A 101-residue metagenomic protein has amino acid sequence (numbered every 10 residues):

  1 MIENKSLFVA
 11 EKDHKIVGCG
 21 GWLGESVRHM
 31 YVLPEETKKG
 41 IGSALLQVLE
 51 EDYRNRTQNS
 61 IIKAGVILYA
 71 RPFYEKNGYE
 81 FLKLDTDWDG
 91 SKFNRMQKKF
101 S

Functional and structural regions predicted by a protein language model:
M1-H29, L33: Acetyl-CoA-dependent GNAT
E11-D13, K98-S101: Active-site beta-strand termini and strand-to-loop segments that position acidic
G18-M30, T37, R56-S60, W88-F93: A conserved beta-turn-beta hairpin within the catalytic core of GNAT-like acetyltransferases that forms part
K38-E51, K76: Conserved acetyl-CoA-binding loop-helix of GNAT-fold acetyltransferases
Y53-Y69: Conserved GNAT acetyl-CoA-binding A-motif
I61-G65, E75, E80-R95: Conserved catalytic-core motifs of GNAT/GCN5-like acyltransferases
